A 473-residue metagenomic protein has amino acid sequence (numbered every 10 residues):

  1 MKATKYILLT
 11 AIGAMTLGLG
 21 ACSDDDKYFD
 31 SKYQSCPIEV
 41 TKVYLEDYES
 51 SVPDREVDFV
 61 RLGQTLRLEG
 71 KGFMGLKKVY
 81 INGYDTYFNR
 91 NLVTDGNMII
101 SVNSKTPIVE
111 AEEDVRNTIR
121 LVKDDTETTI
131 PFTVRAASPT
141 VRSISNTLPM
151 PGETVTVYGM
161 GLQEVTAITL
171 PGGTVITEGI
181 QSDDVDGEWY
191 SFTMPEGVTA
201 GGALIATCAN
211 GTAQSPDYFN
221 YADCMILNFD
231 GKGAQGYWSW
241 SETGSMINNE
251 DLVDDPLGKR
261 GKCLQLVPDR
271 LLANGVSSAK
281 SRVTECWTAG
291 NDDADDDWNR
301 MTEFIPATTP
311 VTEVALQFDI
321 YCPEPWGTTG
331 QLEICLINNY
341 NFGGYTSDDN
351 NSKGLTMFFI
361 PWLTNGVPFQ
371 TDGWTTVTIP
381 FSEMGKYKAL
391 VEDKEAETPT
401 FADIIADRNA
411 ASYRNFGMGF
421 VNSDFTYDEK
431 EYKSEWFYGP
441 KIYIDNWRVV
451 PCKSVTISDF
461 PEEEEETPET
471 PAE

Functional and structural regions predicted by a protein language model:
L17-A21: C-terminal motif of bacterial Sec signal peptides marking the signal peptidase cleavage site
S23-M74, D125-A167, A200-G201, G211-D230 (+1 more regions): Beta-strand/beta-sandwich contexts
S215-L257, S458-E473: Extracellular carbohydrate-recognition regions
F229-G231, T302-L332, I379, W447: Extra-cytoplasmic beta-strand recognition segments
N248-D296: Short carbohydrate-recognition loop motifs
A289-L316, V367-D372, D407-S412: Extracellular/lumenal carbohydrate-interaction signature centered on repeated Trp-anchored short motifs
D293, D319-D393: Extracellular ligand-binding interfaces
F318, T376-K441, W447: Extracellular beta-strand ligand-recognition surfaces/modules
